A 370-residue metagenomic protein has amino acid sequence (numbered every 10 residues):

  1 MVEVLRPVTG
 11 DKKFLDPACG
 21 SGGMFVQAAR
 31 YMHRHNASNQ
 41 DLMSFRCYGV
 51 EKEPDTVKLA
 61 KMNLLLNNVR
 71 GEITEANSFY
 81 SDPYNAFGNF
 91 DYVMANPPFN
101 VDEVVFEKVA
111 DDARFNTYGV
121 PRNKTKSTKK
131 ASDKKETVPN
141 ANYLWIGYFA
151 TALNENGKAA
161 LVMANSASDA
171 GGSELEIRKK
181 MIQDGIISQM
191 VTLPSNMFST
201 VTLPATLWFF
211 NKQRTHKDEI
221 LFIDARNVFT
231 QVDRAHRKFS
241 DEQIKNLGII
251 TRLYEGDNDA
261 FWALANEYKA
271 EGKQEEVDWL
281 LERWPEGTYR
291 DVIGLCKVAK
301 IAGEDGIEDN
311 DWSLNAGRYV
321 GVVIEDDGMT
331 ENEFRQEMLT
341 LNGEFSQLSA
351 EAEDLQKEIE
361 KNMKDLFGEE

Functional and structural regions predicted by a protein language model:
M1, L5, I146-F149: Generic hydrophobic alpha-helical segments
V2-A95, F99-D112, M163-S166, A170-I177 (+1 more regions): Conserved S-adenosyl-L-methionine
A37, A76, K361, G368-E369: Sparse recognition of residues in long alpha-helices and their boundaries
F87-G368: A conserved structural/catalytic subdomain of Rossmann-like adenosyl-cofactor enzymes
